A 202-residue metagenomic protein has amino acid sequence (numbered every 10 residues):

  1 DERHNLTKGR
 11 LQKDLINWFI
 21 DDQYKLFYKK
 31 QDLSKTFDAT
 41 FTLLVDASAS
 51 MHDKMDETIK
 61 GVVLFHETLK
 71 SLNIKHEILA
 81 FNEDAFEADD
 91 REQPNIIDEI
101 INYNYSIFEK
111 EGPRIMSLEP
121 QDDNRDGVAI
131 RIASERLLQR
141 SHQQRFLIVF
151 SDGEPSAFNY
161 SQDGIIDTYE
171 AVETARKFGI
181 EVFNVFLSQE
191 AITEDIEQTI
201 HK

Functional and structural regions predicted by a protein language model:
D1-K202: Acidic, glycine-rich A-domain
